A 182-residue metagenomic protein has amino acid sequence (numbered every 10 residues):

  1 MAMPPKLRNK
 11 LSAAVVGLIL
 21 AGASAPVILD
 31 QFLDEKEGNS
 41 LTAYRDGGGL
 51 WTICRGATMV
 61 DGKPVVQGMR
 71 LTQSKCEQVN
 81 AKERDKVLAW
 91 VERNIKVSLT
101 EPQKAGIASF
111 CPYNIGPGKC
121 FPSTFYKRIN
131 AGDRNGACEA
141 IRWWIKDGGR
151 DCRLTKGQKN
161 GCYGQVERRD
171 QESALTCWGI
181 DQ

Functional and structural regions predicted by a protein language model:
A2-V15, I19, P26-G48, V60 (+3 more regions): Long, amphipathic alpha-helical surface segments
L33, I53, I107: Short, conserved catalytic/metal-binding motifs centered on acidic residues
G47, T52-D61, A81-R84, L88 (+1 more regions): Secreted/periplasmic proteins that engage bacterial cell-wall peptidoglycan
R55-Q73: Acidic/histidine-rich, surface-exposed loop or edge segments in extracytoplasmic proteins
M69-S123: Mid-length scaffold segments of soluble, non-membrane domains
